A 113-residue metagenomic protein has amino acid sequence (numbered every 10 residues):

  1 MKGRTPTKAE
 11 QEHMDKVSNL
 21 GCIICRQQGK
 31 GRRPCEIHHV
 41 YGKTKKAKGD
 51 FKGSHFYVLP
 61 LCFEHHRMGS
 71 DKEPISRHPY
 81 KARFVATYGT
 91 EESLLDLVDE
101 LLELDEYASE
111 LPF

Functional and structural regions predicted by a protein language model:
M1-H13, L111-F113: Arg/Lys-rich, low-complexity, intrinsically disordered N-terminal tails that contact nucleic acids
M1-T5, Q28-K30, E91: Amphipathic repeat-derived elements
K8-H38: Short cysteine-rich loop/turn motifs with clustered Cys
S18, F63, A86: Short polybasic/polar patches that bind polyanions
R26, F63-H66: Cys/His-coordinated zinc-binding microdomains
R32-V40, K45-D50: Intrinsically disordered, low-complexity linker/tail regions enriched in Pro/Ser/Thr and polar/acidic residues
C35, L59-P60: A broad, low-specificity signal marking well-ordered, structured residues that form hydrophobic/aromatic
T44-L59, R67-F113: Polybasic, low-complexity binding patches
